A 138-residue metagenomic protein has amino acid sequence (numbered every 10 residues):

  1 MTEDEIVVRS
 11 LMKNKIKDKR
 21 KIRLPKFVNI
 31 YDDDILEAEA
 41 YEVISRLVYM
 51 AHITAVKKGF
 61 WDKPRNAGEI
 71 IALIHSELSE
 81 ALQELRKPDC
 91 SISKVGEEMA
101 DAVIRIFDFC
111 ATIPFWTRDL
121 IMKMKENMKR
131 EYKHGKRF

Functional and structural regions predicted by a protein language model:
T2-F138: Flexible "arm" and connector segments at domain edges
